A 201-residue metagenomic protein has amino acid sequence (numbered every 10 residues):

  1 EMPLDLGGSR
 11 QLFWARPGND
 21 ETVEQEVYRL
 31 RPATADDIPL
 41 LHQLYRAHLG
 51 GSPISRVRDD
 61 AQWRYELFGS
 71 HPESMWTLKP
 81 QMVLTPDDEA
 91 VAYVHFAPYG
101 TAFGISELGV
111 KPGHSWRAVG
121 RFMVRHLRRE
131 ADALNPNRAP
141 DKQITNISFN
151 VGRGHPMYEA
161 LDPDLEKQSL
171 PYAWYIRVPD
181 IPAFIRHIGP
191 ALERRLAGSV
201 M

Functional and structural regions predicted by a protein language model:
M2-G18, Y172-A173: Conserved catalytic-core motifs of GNAT/GCN5-like acyltransferases
E21-M201: Intrinsically disordered, low-complexity, positively biased terminal segments
